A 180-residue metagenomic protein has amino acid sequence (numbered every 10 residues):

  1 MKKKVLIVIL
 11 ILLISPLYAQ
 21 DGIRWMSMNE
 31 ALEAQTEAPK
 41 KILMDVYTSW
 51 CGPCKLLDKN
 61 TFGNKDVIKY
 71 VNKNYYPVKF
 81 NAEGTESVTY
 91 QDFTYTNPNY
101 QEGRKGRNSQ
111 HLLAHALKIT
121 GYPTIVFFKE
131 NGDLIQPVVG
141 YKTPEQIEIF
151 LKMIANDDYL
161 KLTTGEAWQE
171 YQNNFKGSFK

Functional and structural regions predicted by a protein language model:
K4-S15: Sec-dependent N-terminal signal peptides
Q20-R24, T36, K118, K129 (+1 more regions): Non-globular targeting/processing and membrane-anchoring segments
G22-W25, N64-K105: Thiol-based oxidoreductase modules, predominantly thioredoxin-like and allied folds used for disulfide exchange
I23-I42, V71: A short beta-strand-turn-helix
A38-K55, P77: Short active-site neighborhood of thiol/selenol oxidoreductases, capturing the structured segment around
K41, T96-G103, H111-V126: Structural micro-motif
K55-K59, F128: Detector for the c-type heme attachment site
P77, L113, G121-V138: A short, hydrophobic beta-strand/beta-hairpin element that forms part of a small beta-sheet core
